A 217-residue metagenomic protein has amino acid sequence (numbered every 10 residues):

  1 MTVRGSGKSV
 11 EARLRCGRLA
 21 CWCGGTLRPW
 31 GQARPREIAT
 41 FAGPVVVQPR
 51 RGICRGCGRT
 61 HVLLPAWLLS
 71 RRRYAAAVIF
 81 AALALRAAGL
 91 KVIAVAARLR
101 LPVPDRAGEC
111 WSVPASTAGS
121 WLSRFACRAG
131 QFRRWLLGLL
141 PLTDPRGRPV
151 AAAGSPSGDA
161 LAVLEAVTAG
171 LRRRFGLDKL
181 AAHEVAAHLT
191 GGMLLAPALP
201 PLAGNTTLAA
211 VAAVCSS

Functional and structural regions predicted by a protein language model:
M1-L68: Short, conserved DNA-binding cores of transcription-related domains
M1-T2, C16, A118, C127-S217: Long C-terminal interaction/binding lobes of large macromolecular proteins
G58-D159, R172: Short, positively charged, Gly/Tyr-enriched micro-motifs that form contact patches at catalytic or ligand/partner
